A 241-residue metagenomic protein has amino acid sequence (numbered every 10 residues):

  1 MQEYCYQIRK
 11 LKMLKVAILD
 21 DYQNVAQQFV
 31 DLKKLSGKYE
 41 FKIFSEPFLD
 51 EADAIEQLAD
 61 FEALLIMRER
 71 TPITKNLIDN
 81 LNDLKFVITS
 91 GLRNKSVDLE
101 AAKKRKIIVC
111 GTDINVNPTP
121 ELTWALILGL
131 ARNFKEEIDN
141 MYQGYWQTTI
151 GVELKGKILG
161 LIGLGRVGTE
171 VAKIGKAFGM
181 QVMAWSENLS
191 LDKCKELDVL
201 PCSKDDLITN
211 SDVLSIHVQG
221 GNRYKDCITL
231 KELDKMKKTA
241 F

Functional and structural regions predicted by a protein language model:
Y6-A63, M67-R68, G179, M183 (+1 more regions): N-terminal glycine-/charge-rich "phosphate-binding" loop or analogous flexible N-terminal tail
M13, L84, K155-I158, L230 (+1 more regions): Phosphate-coordination loops involved in phosphoryl transfer and adenosine-cofactor binding
F29, F48-A52, R70-K75, S96 (+3 more regions): Structural motif corresponding to alpha-helix initiation and N-cap regions
L35-S36, L77-D83, L233-K238: Short, conserved loop/helix-junction motifs that constitute active-site signature segments in enzyme catalytic cores
E56-D60, P72-K75, N188-F241: Rossmann-like adenosine-cofactor binding region
F61-I138, Y142, G151-V152: Phosphate/diphosphate ligand-binding glycine-rich loop within oxidoreductases
E137-E170, G179: Glycine-rich NAD(P)-binding loop of Rossmann-like domains
